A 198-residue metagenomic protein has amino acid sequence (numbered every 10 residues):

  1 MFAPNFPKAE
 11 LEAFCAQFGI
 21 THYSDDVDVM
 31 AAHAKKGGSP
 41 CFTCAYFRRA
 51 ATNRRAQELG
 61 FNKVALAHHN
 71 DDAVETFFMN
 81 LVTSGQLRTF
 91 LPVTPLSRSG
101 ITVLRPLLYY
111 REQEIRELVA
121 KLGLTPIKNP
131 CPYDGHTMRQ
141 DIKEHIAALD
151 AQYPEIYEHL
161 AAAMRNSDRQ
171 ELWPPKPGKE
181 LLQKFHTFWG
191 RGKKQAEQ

Functional and structural regions predicted by a protein language model:
M1-F77, T83, Q113-K121, R191-Q198: ATP-dependent adenylation/nucleotidyltransferase module used to activate substrates
K8, R48-R49, R54-R55, R88 (+8 more regions): Arginine residue identity/basic-tract feature
Y46-L59, F90-S99, I146, D150-R165: Short, basic, helix/turn surface patches
K63, D71-A151: Catalytic subdomain that performs nucleotidyl-dependent activation
L124-Q198: The feature marks non-catalytic terminal segments
